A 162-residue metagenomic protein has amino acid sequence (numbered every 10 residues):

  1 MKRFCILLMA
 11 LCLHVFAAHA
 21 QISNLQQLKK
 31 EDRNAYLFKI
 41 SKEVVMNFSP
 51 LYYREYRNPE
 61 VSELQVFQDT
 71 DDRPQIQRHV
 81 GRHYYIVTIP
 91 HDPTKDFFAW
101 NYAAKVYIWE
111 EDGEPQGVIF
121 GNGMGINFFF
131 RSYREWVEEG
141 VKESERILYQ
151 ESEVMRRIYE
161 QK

Functional and structural regions predicted by a protein language model:
M1: Structured alpha-helical
F4-F16: Sec-dependent N-terminal signal peptides
I6-L8, K29, Q75, N101: Generic detector of short alpha-helix boundary/capping microenvironments and adjacent low-complexity segments
I22-P74: Short, non-transmembrane alpha-helical segments in secretory-pathway proteins
P50, R54, R82-H83, K105 (+3 more regions): Intrinsically disordered, low-complexity segments enriched in small/polar residues
P59-E111, P115, G121: Exposed beta-strand-loop-beta-strand "reactive/processing" segments of non-cytosolic proteins
Q116-K162: C-terminal partner/receptor-binding element of secreted or periplasmic proteins
